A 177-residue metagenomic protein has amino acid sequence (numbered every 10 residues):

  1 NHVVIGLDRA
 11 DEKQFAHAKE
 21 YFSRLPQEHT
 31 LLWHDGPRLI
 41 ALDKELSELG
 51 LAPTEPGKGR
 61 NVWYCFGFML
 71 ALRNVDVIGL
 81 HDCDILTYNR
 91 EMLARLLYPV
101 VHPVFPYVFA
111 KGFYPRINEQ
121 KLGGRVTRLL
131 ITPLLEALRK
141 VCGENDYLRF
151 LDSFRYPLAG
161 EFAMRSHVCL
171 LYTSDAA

Functional and structural regions predicted by a protein language model:
H2-I5: Hydrophobic targeting segments
L7-H17, G36-R38: A conserved acidic beta->alpha catalytic loop
S23-L72: Active-site-proximal specificity loops/subdomain of glycosyltransferases
V75-D84: Short beta-strand-to-loop acidic/aromatic patch adjacent to the donor-nucleotide binding site
R90-K111: Conserved donor-nucleotide/metal-binding helix-loop-beta segment in metal-dependent transferases, i.e., the alpha-helix
V108-R125: Short beta-strand-to-loop element that shapes/binds the nucleotide-sugar donor at the catalytic cleft/hinge
P157-L170: Conserved nucleotide-sugar donor-binding and metal-coordinating catalytic region shared by glycosyltransferases
Y172-A177: Conserved small/polar residues in nucleotide/adenosyl-binding loops
